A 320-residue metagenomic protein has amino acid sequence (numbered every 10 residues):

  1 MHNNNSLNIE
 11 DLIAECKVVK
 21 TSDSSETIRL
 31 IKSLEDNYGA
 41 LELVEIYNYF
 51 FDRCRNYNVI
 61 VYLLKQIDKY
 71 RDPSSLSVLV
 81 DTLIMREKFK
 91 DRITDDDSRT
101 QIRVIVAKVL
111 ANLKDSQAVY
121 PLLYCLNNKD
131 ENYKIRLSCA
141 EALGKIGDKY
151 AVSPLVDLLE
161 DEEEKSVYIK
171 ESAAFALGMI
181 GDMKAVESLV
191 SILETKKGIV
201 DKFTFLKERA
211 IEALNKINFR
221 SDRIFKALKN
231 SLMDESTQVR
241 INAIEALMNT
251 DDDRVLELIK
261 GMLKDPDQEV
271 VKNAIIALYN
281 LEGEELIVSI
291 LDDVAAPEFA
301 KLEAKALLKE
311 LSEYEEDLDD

Functional and structural regions predicted by a protein language model:
H2-C16, N37-F51, D72-R92, D115-N127 (+6 more regions): Amphipathic alpha-helical scaffolding segments comprising HEAT/armadillo-like alpha-solenoid repeats
T21-S25, N56-N58, P73, K88-F89 (+12 more regions): Alpha-helix N-cap/helix-start positions at coil->helix boundaries
S24-I28, V44, Y57, V61 (+15 more regions): Alpha-solenoid HEAT/ARM repeat scaffold
T27-K32, V61-L64, V80, A107 (+11 more regions): Hydrophobic core positions within HEAT/HEAT-like alpha-solenoid repeats
I28-K32, E45-Y57, L64-K65, I84-F89 (+10 more regions): Alpha-solenoid helical repeat scaffolds
K32-E35, D68, A111, G144 (+5 more regions): Structural signature of alpha-helical solenoid repeat scaffolds
D130-A213: Solenoidal tandem-repeat scaffolds enriched in leucines and small polar residues
T204, E212, K216, K226-N230 (+2 more regions): Alpha-helical adaptor scaffolds
